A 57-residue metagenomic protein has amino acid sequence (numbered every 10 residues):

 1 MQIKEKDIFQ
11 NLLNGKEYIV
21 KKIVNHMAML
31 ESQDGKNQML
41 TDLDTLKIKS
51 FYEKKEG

Functional and structural regions predicted by a protein language model:
M1-N11: Short coil-to-beta transition motif at edge beta-strands of beta-rich domains
D7, K16, K49-S50: Intrinsically disordered, low-complexity segments enriched in small/polar residues
Q10-T41: Basic/aromatic-rich interaction segments and small domains that mediate binding to polyanionic partners
K36-G57: Intrinsically disordered, low-complexity, charged/polar segments
